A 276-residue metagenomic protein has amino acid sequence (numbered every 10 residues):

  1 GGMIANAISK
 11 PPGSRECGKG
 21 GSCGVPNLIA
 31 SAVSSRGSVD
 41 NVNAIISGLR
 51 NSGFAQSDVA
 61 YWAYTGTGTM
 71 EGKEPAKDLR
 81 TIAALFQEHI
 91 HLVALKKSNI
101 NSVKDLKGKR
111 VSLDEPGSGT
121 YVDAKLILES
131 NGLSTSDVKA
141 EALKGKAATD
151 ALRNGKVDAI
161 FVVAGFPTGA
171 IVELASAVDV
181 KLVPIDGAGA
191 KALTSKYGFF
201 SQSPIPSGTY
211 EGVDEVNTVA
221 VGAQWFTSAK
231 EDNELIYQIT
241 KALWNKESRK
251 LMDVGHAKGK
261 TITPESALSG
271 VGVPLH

Functional and structural regions predicted by a protein language model:
G1-G20, L28, A84-N154, R249 (+1 more regions): Bilobed "Venus flytrap"/periplasmic-binding protein-like clamshell domains and structurally analogous long
M3, A7, D40, A44 (+12 more regions): Extracytoplasmic/secreted proteins, especially bacterial periplasmic and envelope-associated proteins
M3, V25-I29, G37-D40, S47-R50 (+5 more regions): Extracytoplasmic
I4, A147, N154, A164-L182 (+2 more regions): An extracytoplasmic/periplasmic, membrane-proximal ligand-sensing/linker region
G18-K73, K146-A151, V157, F166-A175 (+1 more regions): Pocket-flanking alpha-helical
S57, G68, S98, S134-D232: Pocket-lining segment of extracytoplasmic ligand-binding domains
G72-E88, G208-N217: A structural signal for short loop-to-beta-strand junctions that line the ligand-binding cleft of periplasmic/secreted
R110, P116-L126, G198-S266: Ligand-binding clefts/hinges and TM-proximal coupling segments of bilobed small-molecule sensing domains
